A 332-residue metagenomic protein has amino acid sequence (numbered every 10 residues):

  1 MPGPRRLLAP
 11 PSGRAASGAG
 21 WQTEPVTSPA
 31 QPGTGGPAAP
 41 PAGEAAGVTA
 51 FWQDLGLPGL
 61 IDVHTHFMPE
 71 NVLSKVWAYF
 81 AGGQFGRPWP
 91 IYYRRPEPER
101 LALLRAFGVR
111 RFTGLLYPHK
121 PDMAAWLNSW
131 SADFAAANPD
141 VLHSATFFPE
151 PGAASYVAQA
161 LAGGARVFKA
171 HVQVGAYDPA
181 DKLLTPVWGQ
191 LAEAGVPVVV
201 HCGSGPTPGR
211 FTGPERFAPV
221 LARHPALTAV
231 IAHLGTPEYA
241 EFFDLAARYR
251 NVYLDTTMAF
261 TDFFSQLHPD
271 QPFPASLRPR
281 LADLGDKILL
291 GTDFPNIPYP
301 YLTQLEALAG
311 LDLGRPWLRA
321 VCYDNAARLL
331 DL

Functional and structural regions predicted by a protein language model:
P2-V63, V72-R111, L284-K287, P298-L332: Mid-to-C-terminal alpha-helical segments outside catalytic/metal-binding sites
P41-G43, R166-V167, Y177-L289: Catalytic pocket-lining loop regions of alpha/beta-barrel enzymes, especially the amidohydrolase/enolase/GH5 lineages
A46-P58, L101-A102, V157-Q159, L184-G189 (+2 more regions): Short amphipathic alpha-helices and their capping/turn segments at secondary-structure boundaries
L60-V63, T113-L115, S144-A145, K169 (+3 more regions): Active-site neighborhood of phospho(di)ester-bond hydrolases with catalytic His/Asp-centered motifs
H64, S131, L191, H233 (+4 more regions): Conserved, mostly hydrophobic/aromatic
H64-E70, H201, H233: Histidine-centered divalent metal-coordination motifs
R110-R111, H119-T212: Active-site gating/metal-coordination segments in enzymes
N128, G152-A154, F217, E238-F242 (+2 more regions): Short, well-ordered alpha-helical microsegments
